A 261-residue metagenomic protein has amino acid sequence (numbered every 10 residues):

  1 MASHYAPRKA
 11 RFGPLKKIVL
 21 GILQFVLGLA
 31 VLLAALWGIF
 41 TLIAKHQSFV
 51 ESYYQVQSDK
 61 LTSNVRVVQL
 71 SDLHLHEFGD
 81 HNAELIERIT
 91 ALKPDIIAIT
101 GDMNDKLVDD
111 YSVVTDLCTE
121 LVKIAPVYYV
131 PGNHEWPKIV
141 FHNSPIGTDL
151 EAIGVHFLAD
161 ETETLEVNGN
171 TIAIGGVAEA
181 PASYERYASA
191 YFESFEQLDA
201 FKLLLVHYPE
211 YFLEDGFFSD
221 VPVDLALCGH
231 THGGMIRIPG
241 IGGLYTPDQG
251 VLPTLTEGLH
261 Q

Functional and structural regions predicted by a protein language model:
M1-I22: N-terminal Lys/Arg-rich, disordered targeting/topogenic segments
Q24-T41: Hydrophobic membrane-insertion alpha-helices, especially the h-region of bacterial N-terminal signal peptides
G38-Q55: Aromatic-capped interface at the extracytoplasmic side of an N-terminal signal-anchor transmembrane helix
S63-L158: Membrane-embedded segments
H74-L75, M103-K106, N133-P137, E163-L165 (+3 more regions): Solvent-exposed loop/turn segments at secondary-structure junctions within structured extracellular/periplasmic domains
D95-I96, Y128, V155-H156, I172 (+3 more regions): Short, Asp-centered acidic motifs that coordinate Mg2+ and/or phosphate in catalytic or ligand-binding sites
I139, S144-V155, V167-F218: Binuclear metal-dependent hydrolase catalytic cores centered on His/Asp/Glu-rich metal-binding motifs
P209-Q261: Conserved beta-sheet core of the metallophosphoesterase superfamily
